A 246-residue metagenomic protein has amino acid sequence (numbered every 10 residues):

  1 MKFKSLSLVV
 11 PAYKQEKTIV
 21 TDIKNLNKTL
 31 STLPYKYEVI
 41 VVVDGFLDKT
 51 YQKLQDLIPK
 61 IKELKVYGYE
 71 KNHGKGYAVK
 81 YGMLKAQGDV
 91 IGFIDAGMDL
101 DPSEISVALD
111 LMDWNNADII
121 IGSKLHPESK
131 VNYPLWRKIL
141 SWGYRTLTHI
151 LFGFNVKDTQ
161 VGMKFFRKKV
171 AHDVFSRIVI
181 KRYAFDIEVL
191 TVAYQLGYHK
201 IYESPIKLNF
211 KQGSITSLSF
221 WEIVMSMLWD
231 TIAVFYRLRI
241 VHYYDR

Functional and structural regions predicted by a protein language model:
M1-S5, K17, N25, G153 (+1 more regions): Hydrophobic helical membrane-anchoring modules
K4-V10, I19, L26, Y37-V42: Hydrophobic targeting segments
Y13: A short, exposed helix-loop element centered on a Lys and neighboring polar residues
K17-T21, D48-L57: Acidic helix N-cap motif at the loop->helix transition within catalytic regions of sugar-transfer enzymes
Y35-F46, Y67-Y69: Short beta-strand/loop segment that forms part of the nucleotide-sugar
V43-Q52, M98: A conserved acidic beta->alpha catalytic loop
Y67-K85, V90, P102-Y183, F210-L228: Acceptor/aglycone-binding surface of glycosyltransferases and processive sugar-polymer synthases
